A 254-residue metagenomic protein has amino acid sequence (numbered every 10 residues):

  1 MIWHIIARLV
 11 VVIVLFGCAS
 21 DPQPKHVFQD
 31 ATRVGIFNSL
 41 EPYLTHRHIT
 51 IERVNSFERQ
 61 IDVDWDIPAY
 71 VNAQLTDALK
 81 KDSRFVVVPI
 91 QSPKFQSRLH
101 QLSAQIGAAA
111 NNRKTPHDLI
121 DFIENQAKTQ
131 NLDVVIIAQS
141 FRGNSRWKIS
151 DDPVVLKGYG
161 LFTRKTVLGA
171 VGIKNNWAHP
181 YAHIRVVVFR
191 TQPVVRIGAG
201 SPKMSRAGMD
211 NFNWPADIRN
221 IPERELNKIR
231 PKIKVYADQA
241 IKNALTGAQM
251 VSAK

Functional and structural regions predicted by a protein language model:
M1-I2, D21: Compositionally biased, low-complexity segments enriched in small residues
I2-V12: Sec-dependent signal peptide recognition, specifically the positively charged N-region followed immediately by
L15-G17: C-terminal motif of bacterial Sec signal peptides marking the signal peptidase cleavage site
A19-L44, R142, R146-K254: C-terminal/domain-edge helix-coil "capping" segments
V34-D62: Short glycine-rich His-centered loop
I51-D152, Y181-R185, F189-A199: N-terminal segment of the mature soluble domain
